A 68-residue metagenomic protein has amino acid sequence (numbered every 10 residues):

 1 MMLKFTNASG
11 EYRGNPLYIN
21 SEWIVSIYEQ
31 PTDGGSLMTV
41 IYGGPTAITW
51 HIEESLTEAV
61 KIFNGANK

Functional and structural regions predicted by a protein language model:
M1-K68: Acidic, Ser/Thr- and proline-rich intrinsically disordered linker/docking segments of eukaryotic scaffolds
